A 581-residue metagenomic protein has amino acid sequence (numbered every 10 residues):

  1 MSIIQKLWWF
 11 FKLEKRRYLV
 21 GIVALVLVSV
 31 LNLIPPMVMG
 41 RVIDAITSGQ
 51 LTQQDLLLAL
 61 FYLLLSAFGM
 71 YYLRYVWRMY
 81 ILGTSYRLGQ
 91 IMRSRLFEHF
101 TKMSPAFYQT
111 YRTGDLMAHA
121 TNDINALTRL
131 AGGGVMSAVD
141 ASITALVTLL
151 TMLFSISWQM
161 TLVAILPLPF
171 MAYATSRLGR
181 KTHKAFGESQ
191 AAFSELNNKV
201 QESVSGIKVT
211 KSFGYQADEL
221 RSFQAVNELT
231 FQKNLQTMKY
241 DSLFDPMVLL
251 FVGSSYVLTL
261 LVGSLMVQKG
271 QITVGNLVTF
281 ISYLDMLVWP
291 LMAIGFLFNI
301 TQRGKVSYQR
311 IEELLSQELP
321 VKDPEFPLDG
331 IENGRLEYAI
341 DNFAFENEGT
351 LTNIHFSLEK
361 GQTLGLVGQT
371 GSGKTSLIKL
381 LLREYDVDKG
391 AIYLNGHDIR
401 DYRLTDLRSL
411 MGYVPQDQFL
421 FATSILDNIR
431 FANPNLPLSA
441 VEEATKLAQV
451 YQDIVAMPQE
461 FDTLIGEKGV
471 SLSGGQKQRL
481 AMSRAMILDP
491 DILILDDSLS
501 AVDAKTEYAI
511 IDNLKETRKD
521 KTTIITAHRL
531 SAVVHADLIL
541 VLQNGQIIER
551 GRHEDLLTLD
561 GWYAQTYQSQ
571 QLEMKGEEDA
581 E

Functional and structural regions predicted by a protein language model:
M1-N32, T47-L60, W77-I81, S85 (+10 more regions): Membrane-integrated ABC transporters
K12-K15, P105-A106, N122-A131, V135 (+8 more regions): An intracellular "coupling" helix at the cytosolic face of ABC transporter transmembrane type-1 domains
Y18-L73, F154-Q159, Q271-V274: Transmembrane helix-loop-helix hairpins at lipid-water interfaces of multipass membrane proteins, especially the type-1
V23, L31-I34, T121-L166, F251-S255 (+1 more regions): Hydrophobic alpha-helical transmembrane segments of ABC transporter permease domains
Y86, S94-A118, N122-I124, N198-S222 (+5 more regions): Short intracellular "coupling" helices and adjacent cytoplasmic loop segments at the cytosolic face of multi-pass
V163-L178, T279-V288: Small-residue-enriched core segments of transmembrane alpha-helices in multipass membrane transport and channel
Y215, K239, M286-L314: Cytosolic ends of transmembrane helices, especially the final helix of ABC transmembrane type-1 domains
D329-E581: ABC-type nucleotide-binding domain
